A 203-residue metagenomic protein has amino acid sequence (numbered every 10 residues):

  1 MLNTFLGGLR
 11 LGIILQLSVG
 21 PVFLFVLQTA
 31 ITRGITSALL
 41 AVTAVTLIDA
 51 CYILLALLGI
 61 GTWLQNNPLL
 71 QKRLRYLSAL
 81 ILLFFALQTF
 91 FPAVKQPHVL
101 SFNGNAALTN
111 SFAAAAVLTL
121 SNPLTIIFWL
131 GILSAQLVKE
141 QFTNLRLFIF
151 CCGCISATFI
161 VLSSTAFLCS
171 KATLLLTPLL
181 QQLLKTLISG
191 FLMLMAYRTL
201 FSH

Functional and structural regions predicted by a protein language model:
M1-S18, I35-A44, F102-S121, L147-I155: Small-residue-enriched transmembrane helix starts and helix-helix packing motifs in multi-pass inner-membrane proteins
N3, Q28-T32, T36, Y52-N103 (+2 more regions): Transmembrane-helix boundary and interhelical-loop signature of multi-pass inner-membrane proteins
L9, I13, L17, A50 (+4 more regions): Hydrophobic/aromatic residues within the transmembrane alpha-helices of Major Facilitator Superfamily
L17-V26, P123-L133: Transmembrane helix boundary and interhelical junction motifs in multipass membrane proteins
T43-I53: Acidic (Asp/Glu-rich) catalytic motifs at the cytosolic membrane interface
L80-Q88, A116-I126: Alpha-helical transmembrane segments of multi-pass integral membrane proteins
